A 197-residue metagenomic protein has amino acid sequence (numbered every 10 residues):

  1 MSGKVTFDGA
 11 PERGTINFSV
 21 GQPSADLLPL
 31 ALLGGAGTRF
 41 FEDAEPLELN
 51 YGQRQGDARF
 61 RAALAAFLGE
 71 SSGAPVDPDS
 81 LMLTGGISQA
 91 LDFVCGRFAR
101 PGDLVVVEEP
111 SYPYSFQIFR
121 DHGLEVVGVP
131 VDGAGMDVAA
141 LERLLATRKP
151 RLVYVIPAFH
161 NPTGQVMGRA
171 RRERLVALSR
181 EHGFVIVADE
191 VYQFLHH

Functional and structural regions predicted by a protein language model:
M1-Q55, R59, A66, F184: N-terminal "arm"/small-domain region of PLP-dependent enzymes with the aminotransferase-like
L47-H182, Q193-H196: Conserved core of the PLP fold type I
E190: Walker B catalytic acidic pair
